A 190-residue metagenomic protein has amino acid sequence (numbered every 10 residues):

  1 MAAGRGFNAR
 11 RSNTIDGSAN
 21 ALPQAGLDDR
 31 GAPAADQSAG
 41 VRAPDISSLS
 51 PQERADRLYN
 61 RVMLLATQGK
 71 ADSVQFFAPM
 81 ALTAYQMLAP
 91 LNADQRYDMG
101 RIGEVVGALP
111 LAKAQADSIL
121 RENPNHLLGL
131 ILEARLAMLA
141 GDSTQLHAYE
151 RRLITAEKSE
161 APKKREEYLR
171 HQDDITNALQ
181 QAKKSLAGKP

Functional and structural regions predicted by a protein language model:
M1-R57: Long, contiguous interaction/recruitment modules in multidomain scaffold/adaptor proteins
P44-L49, A84-L91, S159-Y168: Flexible helix-coil transition and linker loops at the boundaries of alpha-helical arrays
E53-R54, L91, N125, K164-E167 (+2 more regions): Structural signature of alpha-solenoid helical repeat junctions
N60-N123, L132: Alpha-helical adaptor scaffolds
G69-D72, L88, H126, S143-T144 (+1 more regions): Alpha-solenoid repeat scaffolds
N92-D98, L127-L132, A148, K163-Y168: Alpha-solenoid helical repeat scaffolds
V105-L111, L139-Y149, D173-P190: Alpha-helical linker/edge segments of TPR/alpha-solenoid repeat scaffolds and analogous pre-/post-domain helices
A134-P162: TPR/TPR-like (Sel1-like) alpha-helical repeat modules
